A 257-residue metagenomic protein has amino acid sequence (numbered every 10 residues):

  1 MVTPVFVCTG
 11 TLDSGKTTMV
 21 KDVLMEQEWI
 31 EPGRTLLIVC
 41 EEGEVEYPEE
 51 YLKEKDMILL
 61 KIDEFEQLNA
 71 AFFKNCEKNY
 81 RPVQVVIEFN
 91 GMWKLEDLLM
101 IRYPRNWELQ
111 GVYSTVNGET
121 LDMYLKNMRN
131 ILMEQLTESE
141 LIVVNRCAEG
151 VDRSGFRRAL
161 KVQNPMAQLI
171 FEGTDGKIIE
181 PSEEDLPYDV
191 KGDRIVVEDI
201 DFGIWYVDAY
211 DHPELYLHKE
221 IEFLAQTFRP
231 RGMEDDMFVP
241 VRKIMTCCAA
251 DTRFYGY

Functional and structural regions predicted by a protein language model:
T3-G111, N117-D122: Nucleotide-state-sensitive switch-loop elements of NTP-binding domains
T11, T18, G33, S114 (+3 more regions): OB-fold and OB-like single-stranded nucleic-acid-recognition modules and their adjacent interaction interfaces
N127-I131: Charged helix-capping and loop-helix junction motifs
